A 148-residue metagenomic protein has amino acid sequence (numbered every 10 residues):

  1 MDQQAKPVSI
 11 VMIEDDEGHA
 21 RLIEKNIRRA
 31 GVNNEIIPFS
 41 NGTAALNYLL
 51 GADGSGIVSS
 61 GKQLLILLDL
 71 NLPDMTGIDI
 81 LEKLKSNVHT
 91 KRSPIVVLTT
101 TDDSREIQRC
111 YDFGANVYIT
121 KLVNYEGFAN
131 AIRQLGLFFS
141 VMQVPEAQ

Functional and structural regions predicted by a protein language model:
M1-V11, D16-I37, N41-L46, L50 (+2 more regions): Non-catalytic signal-transmission and effector/linker regions of two-component phosphorelay proteins
G56-G61, K85-R92, F113: Conserved phosphotransfer cores of two-component systems
L68-D69, T99: Active-site residues of response regulator receiver
P73, D103: The feature encodes the CheY-like receiver
R92-D102: A short, hydrophobic beta-strand element within the central beta-sheet of small alpha/beta folds
N116: Short, glycine/charged-rich "phosphate-handling" switch motifs in NTP-dependent and phosphotransfer domains
K121: A Lys-centered signature of the CheY-like receiver
